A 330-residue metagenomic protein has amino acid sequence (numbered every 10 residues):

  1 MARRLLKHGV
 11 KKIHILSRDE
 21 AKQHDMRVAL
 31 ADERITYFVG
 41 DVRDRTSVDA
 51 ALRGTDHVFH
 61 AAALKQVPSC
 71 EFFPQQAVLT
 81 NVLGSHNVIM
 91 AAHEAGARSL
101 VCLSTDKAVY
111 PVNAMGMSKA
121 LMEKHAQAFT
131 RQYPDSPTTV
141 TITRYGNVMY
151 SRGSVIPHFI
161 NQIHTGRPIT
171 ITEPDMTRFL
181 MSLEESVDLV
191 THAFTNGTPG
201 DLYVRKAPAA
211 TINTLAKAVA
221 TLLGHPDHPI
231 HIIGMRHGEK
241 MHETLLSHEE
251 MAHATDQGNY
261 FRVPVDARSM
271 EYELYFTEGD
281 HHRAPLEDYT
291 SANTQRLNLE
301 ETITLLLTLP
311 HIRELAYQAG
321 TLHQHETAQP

Functional and structural regions predicted by a protein language model:
M1-G9: Canonical Rossmann dinucleotide-binding motif of NAD(H)/NADP(H)-dependent dehydrogenases/reductases, specifically
V10-K22: Conserved glycine-rich Rossmann-like NAD(P)H-binding loop of the short-chain dehydrogenase/reductase
S17, F38-V39, L79, E173 (+1 more regions): Conserved residues in the N-terminal Rossmann fold of short-chain dehydrogenase/reductase
D19, D106, P208: Residues in the short beta-alpha loop(s) of Rossmann-like NAD(P)-binding domains
A31, T36-H57: Conserved Rossmann-fold cofactor-binding substructure of NAD(P)-dependent oxidoreductases
Y37, A77, L100, V140-T143: Hydrophobic/aromatic anchor residues within beta-strands of the central parallel beta-sheet of Rossmann-like
H60, L64-A120, A128: Conserved Rossmann-fold NAD(P)-dependent oxidoreductase catalytic core, especially the SDR/UDP-sugar
E94, K124, A128-P330: Strand-loop microenvironment adjacent to phosphate/nucleotide-handling motifs in alpha/beta enzyme folds
